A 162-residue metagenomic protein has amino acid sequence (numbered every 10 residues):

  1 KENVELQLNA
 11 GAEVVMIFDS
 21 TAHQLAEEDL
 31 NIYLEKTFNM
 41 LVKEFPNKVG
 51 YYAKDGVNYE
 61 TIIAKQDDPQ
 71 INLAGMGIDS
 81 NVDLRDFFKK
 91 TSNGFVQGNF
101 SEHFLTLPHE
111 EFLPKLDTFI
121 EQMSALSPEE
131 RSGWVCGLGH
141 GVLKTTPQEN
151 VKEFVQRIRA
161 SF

Functional and structural regions predicted by a protein language model:
K1-F162: Active-site loop segments of alpha/beta catalytic cores
